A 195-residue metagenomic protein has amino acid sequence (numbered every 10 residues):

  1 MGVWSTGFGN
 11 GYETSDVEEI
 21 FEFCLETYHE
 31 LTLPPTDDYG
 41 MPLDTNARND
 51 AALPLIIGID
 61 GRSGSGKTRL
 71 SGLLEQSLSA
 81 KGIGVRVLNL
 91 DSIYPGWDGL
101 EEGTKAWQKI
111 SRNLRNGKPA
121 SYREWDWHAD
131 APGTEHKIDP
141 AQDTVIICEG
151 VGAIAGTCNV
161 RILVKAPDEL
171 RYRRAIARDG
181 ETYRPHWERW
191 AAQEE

Functional and structural regions predicted by a protein language model:
M1-I56: Extreme N-terminal, non-catalytic leader segments that precede Walker-type/kinase nucleotide-binding cores
I59: Hydrophobic anchor at the beta1->P-loop junction of P-loop NTPases
R62: P-loop (Walker A) phosphate-binding loop of NTP-binding proteins
K67: Conserved lysine of the Walker
L70: Hydrophobic positions on the alpha1 helix immediately C-terminal to the Walker A/P-loop
Q76-R86: Post-Walker A helix-loop "phosphate-sensing" segment adjacent to the P-loop in P-loop NTPases
R86-L88, S92-P140, V145: Conserved nucleotide-sensing/catalytic segment adjacent to the nucleotide-binding pocket in NTP-handling enzymes
V160-E195: A glycine- and Lys/Arg-enriched "phosphate-lid" helix/loop adjacent to the NTP-binding pocket of small-molecule kinases
